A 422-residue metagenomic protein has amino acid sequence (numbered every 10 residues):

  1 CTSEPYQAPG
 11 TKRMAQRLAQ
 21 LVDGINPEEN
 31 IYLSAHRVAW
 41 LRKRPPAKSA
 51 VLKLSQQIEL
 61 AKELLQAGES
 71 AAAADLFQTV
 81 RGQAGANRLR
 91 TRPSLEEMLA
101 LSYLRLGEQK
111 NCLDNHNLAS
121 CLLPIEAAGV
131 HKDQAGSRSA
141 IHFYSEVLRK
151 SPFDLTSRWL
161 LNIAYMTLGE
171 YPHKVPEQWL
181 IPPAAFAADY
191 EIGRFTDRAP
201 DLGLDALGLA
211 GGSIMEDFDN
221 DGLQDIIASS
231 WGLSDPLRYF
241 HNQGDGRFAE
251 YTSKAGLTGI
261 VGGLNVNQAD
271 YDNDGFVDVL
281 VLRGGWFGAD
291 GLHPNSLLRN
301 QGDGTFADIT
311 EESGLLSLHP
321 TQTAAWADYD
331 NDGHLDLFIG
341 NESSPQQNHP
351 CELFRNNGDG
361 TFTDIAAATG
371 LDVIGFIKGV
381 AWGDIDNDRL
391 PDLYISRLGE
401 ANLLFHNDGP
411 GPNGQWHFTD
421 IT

Functional and structural regions predicted by a protein language model:
C1-S55, E59, L113, E177-W179: N-terminal leader/linker segments that initiate helical-solenoid repeat arrays
G24, T79-P93, L101-E146, E170-E191: Short coil/linker segments at helix-helix boundaries
K53, L60, L99, L106 (+1 more regions): Structural register within alpha-helical repeat arrays
H173-G208, H241-V261, L298-H319, F354-G375 (+1 more regions): Blade-edge motifs of beta-propeller repeat domains
L202, G211-N220, H241, A255 (+7 more regions): Beta-propeller blade termini
S213, D225-S230, G275, V279-R283 (+2 more regions): Hydrophobic beta-strand segments that make up the repeating blades of beta-propeller and related beta-repeat
G232-S234, G285-G288, S343-Q346, E400: Short glycine/acidic-enriched loop and turn motifs that connect beta-strands
